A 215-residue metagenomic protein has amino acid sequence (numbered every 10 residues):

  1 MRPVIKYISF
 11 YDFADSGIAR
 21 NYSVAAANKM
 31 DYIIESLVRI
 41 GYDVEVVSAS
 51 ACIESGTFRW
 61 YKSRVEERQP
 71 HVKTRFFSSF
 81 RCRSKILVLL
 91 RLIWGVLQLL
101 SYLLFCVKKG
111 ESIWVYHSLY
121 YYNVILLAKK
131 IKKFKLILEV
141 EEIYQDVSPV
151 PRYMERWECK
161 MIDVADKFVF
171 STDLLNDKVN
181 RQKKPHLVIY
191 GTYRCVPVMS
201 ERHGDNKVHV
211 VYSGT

Functional and structural regions predicted by a protein language model:
M1-Y61, K108, K167, V210: N-terminal subdomain of nucleotide-sugar transferases
K6-I8, R202-T215: Conserved donor-binding/catalytic core segment of Leloir-type glycosyltransferases
F10-D12, H117-S118, V140-I143, Y190-Y193: Histidine-centered beta-alpha loop that forms part of the nucleotide-sugar donor binding/catalytic region in diverse
A26, A49, Y116-S118, F168-T172 (+1 more regions): Replace "coordinates the UDP/GDP/TDP-sugar" with "coordinates nucleotide-activated sugar donors
D31-E35, L97-K108, Y122-I131, L138 (+1 more regions): Membrane-proximal helix-turn-helix segments that form the acceptor-binding/catalytic region of lipid-linked
I53-S55, V88-L99, S112-K132: An aromatic- and histidine-rich active-site surface loop
Q69-Q98: A short, charged, and often flexible helix/loop element on the N-terminal side of the glycosyltransferase catalytic
D146-V147, E155, C159-H186, Y193-M199: A short, active-site helix/loop in glycosyltransferases that binds the activated sugar's phosphate group
